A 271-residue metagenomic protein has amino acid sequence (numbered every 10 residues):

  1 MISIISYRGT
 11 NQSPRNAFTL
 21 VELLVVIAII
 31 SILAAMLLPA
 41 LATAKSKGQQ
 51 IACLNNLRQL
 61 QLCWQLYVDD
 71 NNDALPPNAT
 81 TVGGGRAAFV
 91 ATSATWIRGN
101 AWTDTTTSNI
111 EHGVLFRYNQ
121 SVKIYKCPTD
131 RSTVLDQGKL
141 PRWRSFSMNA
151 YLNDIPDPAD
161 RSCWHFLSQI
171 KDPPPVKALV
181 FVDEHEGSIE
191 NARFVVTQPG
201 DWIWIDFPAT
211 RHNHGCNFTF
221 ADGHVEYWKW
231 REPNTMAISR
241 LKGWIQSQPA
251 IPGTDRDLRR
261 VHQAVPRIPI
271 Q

Functional and structural regions predicted by a protein language model:
M1-L20: N-terminal leader/signal peptides at the extreme start of proteins
S3, L24, A40, P249-T254: N-terminal leader/targeting segments
I4-S6, A28, A35, P39 (+3 more regions): Residue-level signal for well-ordered alpha-helical scaffold segments within enzymatic catalytic domains
Y7, L24, D206-F207: Hydrophobic alpha-helical segments, principally membrane-spanning helices and signal/leader peptides
R15-N55: Amphipathic alpha-helical segments typified by the pilin-like N-terminal helix that continues immediately C-terminal
I51-Q271: Short, well-structured segments within or immediately adjacent to enzyme catalytic domains that line ligand-binding
